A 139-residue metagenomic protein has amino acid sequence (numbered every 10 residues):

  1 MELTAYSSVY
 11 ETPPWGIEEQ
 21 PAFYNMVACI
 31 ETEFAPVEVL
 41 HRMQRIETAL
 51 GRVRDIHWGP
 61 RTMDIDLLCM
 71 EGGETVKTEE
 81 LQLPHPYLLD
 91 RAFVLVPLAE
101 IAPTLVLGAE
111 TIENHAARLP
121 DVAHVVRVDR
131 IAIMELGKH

Functional and structural regions predicted by a protein language model:
M1-L3: Short secondary-structure junctions
A5-E31: Short, charge-patterned binding micro-sites
W15-Y24, L40-H139: Flexible, gly/pro- and Lys/Arg-enriched active-site loops
A28-F34, C69-G72: Short beta-strand-to-loop capping motifs
